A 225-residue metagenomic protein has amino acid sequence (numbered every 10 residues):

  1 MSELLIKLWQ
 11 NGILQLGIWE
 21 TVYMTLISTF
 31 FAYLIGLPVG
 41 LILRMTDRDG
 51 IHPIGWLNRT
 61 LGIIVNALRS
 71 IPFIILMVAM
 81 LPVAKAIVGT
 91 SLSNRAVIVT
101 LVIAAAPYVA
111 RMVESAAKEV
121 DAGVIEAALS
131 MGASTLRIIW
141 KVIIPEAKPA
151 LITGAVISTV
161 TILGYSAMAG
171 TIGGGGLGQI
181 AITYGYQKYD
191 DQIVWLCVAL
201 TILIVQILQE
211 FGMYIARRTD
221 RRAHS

Functional and structural regions predicted by a protein language model:
L14-M45: Transmembrane alpha-helix signature in integral membrane proteins
L16-M24, R69, F73-Y108, I193-C197: Loop-to-helix entry region at the N-terminal start of transmembrane alpha-helices in multi-pass membrane transporters
L34-V39, R95-V99, I103-I125, A155-V156 (+2 more regions): Membrane-embedded alpha-helices of multi-pass transport/permease systems
I42-A79, L101, A106, M112-S115: Cytoplasmic-entry segments and transmembrane alpha-helices of multi-pass inner-membrane transporters
I42-R48, V194-S225: C-terminal transmembrane helix and the adjacent membrane-cytosol boundary/short C-terminal tail of inner/organellar
A117-A147, Q187: Short helix-to-coil transition segments within interhelical loops that connect adjacent transmembrane helices
T135-M168: Transmembrane alpha-helices
Y165-L200, D220, S225: Glycine-rich helix-loop "coupling/hinge" segments at transmembrane-helix boundaries in multipass transporters
